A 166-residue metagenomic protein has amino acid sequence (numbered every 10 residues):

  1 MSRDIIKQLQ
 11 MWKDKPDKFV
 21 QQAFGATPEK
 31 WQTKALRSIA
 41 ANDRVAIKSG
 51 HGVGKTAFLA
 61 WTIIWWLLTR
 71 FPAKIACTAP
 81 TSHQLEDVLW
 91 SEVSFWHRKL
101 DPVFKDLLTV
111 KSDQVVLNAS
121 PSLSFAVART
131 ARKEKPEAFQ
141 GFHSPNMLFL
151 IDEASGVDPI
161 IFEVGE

Functional and structural regions predicted by a protein language model:
M1-E166: Phosphate/NTP-binding elements of NTP-utilizing enzymes
